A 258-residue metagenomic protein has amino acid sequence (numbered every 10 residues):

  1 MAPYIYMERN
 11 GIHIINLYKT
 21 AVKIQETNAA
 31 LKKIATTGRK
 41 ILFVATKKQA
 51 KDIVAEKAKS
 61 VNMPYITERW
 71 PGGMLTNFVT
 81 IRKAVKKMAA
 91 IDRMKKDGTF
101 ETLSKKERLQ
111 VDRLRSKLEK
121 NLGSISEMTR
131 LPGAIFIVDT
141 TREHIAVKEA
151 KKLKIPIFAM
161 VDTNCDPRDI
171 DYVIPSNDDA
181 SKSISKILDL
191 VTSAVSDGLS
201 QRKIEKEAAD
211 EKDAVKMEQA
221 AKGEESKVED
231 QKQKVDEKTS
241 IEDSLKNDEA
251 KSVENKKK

Functional and structural regions predicted by a protein language model:
M1-N177, S181-E207: Ribosome large-subunit tunnel/peptidyl-transferase-proximal elements
D197-K258: Intrinsically disordered, compositionally biased charged tails
